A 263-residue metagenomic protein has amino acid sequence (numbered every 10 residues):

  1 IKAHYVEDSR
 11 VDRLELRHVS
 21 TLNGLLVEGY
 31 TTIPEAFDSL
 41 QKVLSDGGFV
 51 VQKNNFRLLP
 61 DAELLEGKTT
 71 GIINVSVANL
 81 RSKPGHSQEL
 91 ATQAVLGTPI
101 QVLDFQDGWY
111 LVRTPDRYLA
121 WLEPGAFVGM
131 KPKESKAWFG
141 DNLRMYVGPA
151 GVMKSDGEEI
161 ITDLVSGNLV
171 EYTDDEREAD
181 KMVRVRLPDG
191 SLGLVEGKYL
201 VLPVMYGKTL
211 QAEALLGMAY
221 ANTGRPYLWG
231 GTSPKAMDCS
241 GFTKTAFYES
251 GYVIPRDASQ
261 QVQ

Functional and structural regions predicted by a protein language model:
I1-T98, P124-M130, Y199-V201: N-terminal targeting leaders
L25-Y30, L202-Y206, P226-P234: Second-shell loop/turn segments in exported
T31-P34, Q88, T209-L210, S233-D238: Soluble non-cytosolic domains of exported or imported proteins
D38-L65, G85, Q106, T114-M153 (+2 more regions): Boundary regions of SH3-family modules and the immediately adjacent low-complexity/disordered segments in eukaryotic
T70-L80, W138-G151, Y248-V262: Short, basic/aromatic beta-hairpin or loop at an interaction surface
I73-L96, L143-Y172, Y227: Beta-loop motif signature
S166-L169, R177, Y220-A221, R225-L228 (+2 more regions): Well-ordered beta-sheet/strand-loop patches within structured domains
Y227-S240, T245-Q263: Catalytic cysteine-centered active-site loop
